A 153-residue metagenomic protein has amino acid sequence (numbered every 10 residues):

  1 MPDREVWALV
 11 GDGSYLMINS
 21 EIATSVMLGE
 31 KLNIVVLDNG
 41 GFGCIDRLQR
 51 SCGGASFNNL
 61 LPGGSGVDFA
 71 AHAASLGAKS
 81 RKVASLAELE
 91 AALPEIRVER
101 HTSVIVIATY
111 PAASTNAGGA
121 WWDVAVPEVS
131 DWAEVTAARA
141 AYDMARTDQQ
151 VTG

Functional and structural regions predicted by a protein language model:
M1-G153: Thiamine diphosphate
